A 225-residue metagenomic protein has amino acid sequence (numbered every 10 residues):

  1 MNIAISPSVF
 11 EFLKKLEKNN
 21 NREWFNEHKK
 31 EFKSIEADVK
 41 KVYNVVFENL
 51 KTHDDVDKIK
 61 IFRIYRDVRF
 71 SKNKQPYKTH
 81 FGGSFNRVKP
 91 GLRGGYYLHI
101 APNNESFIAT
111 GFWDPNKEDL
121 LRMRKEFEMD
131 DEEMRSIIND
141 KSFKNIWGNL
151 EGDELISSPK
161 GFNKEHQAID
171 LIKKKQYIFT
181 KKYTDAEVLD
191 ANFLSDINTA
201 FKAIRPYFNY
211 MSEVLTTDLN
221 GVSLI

Functional and structural regions predicted by a protein language model:
N2-K15, R22, V39-K40, N139 (+1 more regions): Long, solvent-exposed, polar/charged low-complexity segments
V9-F10, K14-I64: Active-site acidic/histidine clusters and adjacent loop/turn architecture that either coordinate catalytic ions
H28-I35, F112, M123, F127 (+1 more regions): Short histidine-centered catalytic/ligand-binding loop motif
V46-D57, K141-S142, Y210-N220: Surface-exposed helix-capping loop/turn segments at secondary-structure junctions
K51-G95: Hydrophobic/aromatic-rich structural module bridging two neighboring secondary-structure elements via a short loop
R66-V68, R87-K89, P102, F112-D114 (+1 more regions): Short, flexible loop/turn elements at secondary-structure junctions
P102-F162: Compact, glycine/acidic-enriched structural inserts
